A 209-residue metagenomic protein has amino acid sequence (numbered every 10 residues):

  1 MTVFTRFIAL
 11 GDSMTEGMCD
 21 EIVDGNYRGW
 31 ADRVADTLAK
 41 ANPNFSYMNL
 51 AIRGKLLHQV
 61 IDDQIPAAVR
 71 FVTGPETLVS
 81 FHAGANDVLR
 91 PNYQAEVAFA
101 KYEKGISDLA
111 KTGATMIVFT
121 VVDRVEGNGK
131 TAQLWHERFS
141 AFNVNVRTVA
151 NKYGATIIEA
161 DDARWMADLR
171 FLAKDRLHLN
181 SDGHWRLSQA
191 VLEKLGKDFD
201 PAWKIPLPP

Functional and structural regions predicted by a protein language model:
M1-R53, P66-P75: Serine-esterase "nucleophile elbow" of acetyl-processing enzymes
T2, D36, N42, D62-P208: Alpha-helical cap/lid subdomain in secreted, periplasmic, or secretory-pathway luminal O-acyl-processing enzymes
M14, G54-L56, D123, R164: Residue-level detector of flexible, active-site-proximal loop/helix-junction positions within diverse enzyme catalytic
T15-G17, L57, V88: Short, acidic Gly/Pro/Ser/Thr-rich loop/turn segments
G25, K55-D63, E96: Acidic-and-aromatic substrate-binding clefts and catalytic sites of carbohydrate-active enzymes
